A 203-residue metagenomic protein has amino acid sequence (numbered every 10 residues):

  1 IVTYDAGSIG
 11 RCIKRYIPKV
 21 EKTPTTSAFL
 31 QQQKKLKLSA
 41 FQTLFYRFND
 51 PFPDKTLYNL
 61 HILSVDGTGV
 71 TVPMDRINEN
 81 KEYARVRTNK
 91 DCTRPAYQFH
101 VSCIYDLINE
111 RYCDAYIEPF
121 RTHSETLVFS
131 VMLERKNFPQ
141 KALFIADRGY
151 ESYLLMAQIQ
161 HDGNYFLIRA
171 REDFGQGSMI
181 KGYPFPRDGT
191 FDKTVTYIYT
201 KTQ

Functional and structural regions predicted by a protein language model:
I1-Q203: Conserved, well-structured functional cores that handle cations and Mg-NTP chemistry
